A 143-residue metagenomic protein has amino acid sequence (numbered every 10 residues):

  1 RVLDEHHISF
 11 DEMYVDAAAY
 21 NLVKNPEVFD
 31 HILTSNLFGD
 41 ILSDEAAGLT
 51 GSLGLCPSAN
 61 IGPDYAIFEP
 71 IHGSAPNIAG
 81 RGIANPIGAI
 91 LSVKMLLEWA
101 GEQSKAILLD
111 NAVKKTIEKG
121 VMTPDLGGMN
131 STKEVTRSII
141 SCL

Functional and structural regions predicted by a protein language model:
R1-D16, V28-H31: Glycine-rich phosphate/diphosphate-binding loop of Rossmann-like nucleotide-binding domains
A17-N21: A generic local structural motif
L22-L108, A112-G120: Glycine-rich phosphate/nucleotide-binding loop
Q103, L108, A112-L143: Glycine-rich phosphate/pyrophosphate-binding loop and the adjoining helix
